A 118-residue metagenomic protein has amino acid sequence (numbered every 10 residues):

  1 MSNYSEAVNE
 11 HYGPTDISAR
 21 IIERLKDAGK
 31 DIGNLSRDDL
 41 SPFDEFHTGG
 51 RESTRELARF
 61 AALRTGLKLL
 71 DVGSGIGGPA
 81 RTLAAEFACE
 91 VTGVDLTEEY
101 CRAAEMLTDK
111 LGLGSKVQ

Functional and structural regions predicted by a protein language model:
M1-D27: N-terminal auxiliary segments of SAM/dcSAM-dependent transferases
G29-G33, H47-T65: Conserved alpha-helix/loop element of class I SAM-dependent methyltransferases that forms part of the SAM/SAH-binding
D31-S36, G73-G77: A short glycine/small-residue-enriched secondary-structure motif
D38-L40, T65, C89-E90: A short, structure-level motif marking secondary-structure boundaries and short turns
D38-T48: Class I SAM-dependent methyltransferase Rossmann-like catalytic core, especially the SAM/SAH-binding loop
K68-Q118: Class I SAM-dependent methyltransferase SAM/SAH-binding core
